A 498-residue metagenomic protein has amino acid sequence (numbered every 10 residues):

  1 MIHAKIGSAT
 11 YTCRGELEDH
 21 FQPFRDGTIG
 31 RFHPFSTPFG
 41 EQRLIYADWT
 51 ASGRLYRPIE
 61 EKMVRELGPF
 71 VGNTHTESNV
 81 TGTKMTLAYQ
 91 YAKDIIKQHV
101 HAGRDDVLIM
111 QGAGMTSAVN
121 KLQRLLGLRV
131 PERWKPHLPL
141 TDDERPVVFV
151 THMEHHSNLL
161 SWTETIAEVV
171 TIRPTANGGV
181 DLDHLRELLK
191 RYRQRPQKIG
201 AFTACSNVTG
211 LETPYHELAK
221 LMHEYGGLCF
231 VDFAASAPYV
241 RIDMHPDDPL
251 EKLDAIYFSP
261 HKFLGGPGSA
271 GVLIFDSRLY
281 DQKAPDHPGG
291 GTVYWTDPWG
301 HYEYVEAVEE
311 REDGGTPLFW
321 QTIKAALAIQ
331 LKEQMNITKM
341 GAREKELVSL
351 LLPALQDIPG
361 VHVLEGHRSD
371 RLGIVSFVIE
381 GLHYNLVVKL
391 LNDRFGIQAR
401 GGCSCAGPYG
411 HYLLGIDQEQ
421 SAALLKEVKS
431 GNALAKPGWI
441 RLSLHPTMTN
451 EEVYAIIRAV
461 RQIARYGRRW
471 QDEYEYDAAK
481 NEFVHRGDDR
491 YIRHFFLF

Functional and structural regions predicted by a protein language model:
M1-F498: Pyridoxal 5′-phosphate
